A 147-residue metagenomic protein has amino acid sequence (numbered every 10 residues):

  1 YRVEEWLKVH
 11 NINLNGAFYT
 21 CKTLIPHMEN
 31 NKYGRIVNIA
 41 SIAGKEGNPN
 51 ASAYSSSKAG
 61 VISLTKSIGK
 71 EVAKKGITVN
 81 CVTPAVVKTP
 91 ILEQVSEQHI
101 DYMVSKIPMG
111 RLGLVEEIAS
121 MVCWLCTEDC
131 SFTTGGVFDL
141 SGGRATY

Functional and structural regions predicted by a protein language model:
Y1-F18, Y33, V37, V61 (+1 more regions): Catalytic Tyr-X3-Lys loop
R2-L7, L92, H99, M103: Substrate-binding pocket helix/loop in short-chain dehydrogenase/reductase
C21, S57, T65: Active-site helix of classical SDR
P26, K70-K74, S131: Alpha-helical segment proximal to the catalytic Tyr-Lys
S41: Residue(s) in the substrate-gating loop at a strand-loop-helix junction that position the organic substrate next
E46, C123, T134-Y147: Short C-terminal tail/terminal secondary-structure segment of NAD(P)H-dependent dehydrogenase/reductase domains
E46-S52, K74-K75, G110, E128: Active-site loop immediately N-terminal to the catalytic Tyr-X3-Lys motif of short-chain dehydrogenase/reductase
I107-I118: A conserved structural motif in NAD(P)-dependent oxidoreductases
